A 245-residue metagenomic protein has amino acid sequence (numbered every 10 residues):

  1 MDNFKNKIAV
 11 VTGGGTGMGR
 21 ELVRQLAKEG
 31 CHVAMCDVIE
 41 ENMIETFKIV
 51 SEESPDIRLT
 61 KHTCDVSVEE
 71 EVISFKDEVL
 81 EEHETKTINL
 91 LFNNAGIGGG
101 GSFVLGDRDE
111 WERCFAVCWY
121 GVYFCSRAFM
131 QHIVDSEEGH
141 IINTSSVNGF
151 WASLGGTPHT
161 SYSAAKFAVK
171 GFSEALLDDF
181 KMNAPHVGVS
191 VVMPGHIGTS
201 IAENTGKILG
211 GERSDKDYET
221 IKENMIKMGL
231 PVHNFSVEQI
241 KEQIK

Functional and structural regions predicted by a protein language model:
D2-A34: Canonical Rossmann dinucleotide-binding motif of NAD(H)/NADP(H)-dependent dehydrogenases/reductases, specifically
E29-E45: Conserved glycine-rich Rossmann-like NAD(P)H-binding loop of the short-chain dehydrogenase/reductase
E40-E41, T63-S74, R108: The beta1-alpha1 cofactor-binding region of Rossmann-like NAD(H)/NADP(H)-dependent oxidoreductases
S102-F103, E110-E112: Substrate-binding pocket helix/loop in short-chain dehydrogenase/reductase
S126-R127: A short, exposed helix-loop element centered on a Lys and neighboring polar residues
S146: Residue(s) in the substrate-gating loop at a strand-loop-helix junction that position the organic substrate next
M182-K245: SDR active-site lid
